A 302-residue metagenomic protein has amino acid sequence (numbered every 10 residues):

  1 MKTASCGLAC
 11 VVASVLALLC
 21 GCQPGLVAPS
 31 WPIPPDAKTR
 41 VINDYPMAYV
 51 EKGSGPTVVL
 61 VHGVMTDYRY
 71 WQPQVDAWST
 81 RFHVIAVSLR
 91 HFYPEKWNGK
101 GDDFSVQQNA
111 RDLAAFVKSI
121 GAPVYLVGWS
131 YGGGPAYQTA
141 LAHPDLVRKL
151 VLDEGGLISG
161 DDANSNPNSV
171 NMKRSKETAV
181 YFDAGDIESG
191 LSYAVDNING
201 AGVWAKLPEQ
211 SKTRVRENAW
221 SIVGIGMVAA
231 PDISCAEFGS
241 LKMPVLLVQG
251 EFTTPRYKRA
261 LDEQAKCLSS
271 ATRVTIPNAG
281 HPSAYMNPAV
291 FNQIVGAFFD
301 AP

Functional and structural regions predicted by a protein language model:
K2-V11, L16-V58, T80-F82, G296-P302: Alpha/beta-hydrolase fold catalytic core
Y45-K100, F116: Conserved HGGG/HGGXW glycine-rich cap/lid loop of the alpha/beta-hydrolase fold
I85-V127, Y131, Q293: Active-site loop/oxyanion-hole signature of alpha/beta-hydrolase fold enzymes
A122-S165: Conserved hydrolase catalytic core segment
D153-G185: A catalytic-pocket lid/entrance helix-loop region that shapes and gates access to the active site across common
A184-V223: Conserved alpha/beta-hydrolase catalytic His-Asp/Glu region
S211-K266, T275: Conserved serine/cysteine hydrolase catalytic core
S270-P302: Catalytic active-site module of serine/aspartate enzymes centered on a nucleophile-bearing elbow/loop
